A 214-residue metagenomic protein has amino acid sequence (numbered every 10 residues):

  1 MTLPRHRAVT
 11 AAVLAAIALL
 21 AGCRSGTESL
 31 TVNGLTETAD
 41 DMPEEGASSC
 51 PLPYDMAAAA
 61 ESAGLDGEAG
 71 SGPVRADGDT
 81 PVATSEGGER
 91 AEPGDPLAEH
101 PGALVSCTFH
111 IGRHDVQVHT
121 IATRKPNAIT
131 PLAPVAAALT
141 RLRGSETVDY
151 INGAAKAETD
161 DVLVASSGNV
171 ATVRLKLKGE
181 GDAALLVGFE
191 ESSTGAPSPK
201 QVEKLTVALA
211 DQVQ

Functional and structural regions predicted by a protein language model:
M1-A11: Bacterial N-terminal signal peptides that target proteins for export
R7-V9, G26, E158, K176: Small/flexible residues
L19-G22: C-terminal motif of bacterial Sec signal peptides marking the signal peptidase cleavage site
S25-A39: Bacterial Sec signal peptide processing site at the extreme N-terminus
D41-P43, A47-Q214: A small/polar (G/S/T-enriched), proline-flanked helix-loop surface module common in exported/cell-envelope proteins
